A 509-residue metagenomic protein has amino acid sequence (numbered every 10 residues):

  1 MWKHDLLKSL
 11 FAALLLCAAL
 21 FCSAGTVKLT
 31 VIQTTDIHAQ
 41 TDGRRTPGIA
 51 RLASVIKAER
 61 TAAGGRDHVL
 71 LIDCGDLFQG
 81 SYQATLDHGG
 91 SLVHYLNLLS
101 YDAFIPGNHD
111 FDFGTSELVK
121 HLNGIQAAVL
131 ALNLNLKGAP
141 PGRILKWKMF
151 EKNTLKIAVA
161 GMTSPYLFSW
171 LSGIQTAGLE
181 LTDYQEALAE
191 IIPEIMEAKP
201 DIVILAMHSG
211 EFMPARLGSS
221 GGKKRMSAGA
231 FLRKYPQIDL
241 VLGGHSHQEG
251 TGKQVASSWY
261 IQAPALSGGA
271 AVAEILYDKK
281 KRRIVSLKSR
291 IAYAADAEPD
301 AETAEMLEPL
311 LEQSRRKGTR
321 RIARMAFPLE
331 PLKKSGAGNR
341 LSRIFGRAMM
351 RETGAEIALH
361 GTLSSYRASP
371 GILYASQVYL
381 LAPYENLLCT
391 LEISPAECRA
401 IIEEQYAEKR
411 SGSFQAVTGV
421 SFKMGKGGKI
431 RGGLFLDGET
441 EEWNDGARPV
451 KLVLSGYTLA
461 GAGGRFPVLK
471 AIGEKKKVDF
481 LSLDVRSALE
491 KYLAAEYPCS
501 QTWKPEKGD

Functional and structural regions predicted by a protein language model:
M1-F11: Bacterial N-terminal signal peptides that target proteins for export
D5, S23, G64, G318 (+1 more regions): Short, flexible coil/linker elements and helix-boundary hinge sites characteristic of intrinsically disordered
L7, D102, D201, I238 (+2 more regions): A general structural signal for well-ordered secondary-structure junctions
L14-S23: Hydrophobic h-region of N-terminal signal peptides that target proteins for export in Gram-negative bacteria
A24-M306, G336-A348, L388, E404-S413 (+1 more regions): Acidic, metal/ion-coordinating pockets
V27-K28, A39-D42, A53-S54, W170 (+3 more regions): Catalytic centers of hydrolytic enzymes
